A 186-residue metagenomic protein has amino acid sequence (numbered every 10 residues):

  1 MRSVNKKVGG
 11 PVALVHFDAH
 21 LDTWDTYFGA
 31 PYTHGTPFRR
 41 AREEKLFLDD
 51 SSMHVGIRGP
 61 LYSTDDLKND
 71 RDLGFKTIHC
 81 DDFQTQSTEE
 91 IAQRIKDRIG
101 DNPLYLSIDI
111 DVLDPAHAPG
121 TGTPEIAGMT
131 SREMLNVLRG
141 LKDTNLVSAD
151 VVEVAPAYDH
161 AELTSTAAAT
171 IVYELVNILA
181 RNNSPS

Functional and structural regions predicted by a protein language model:
M1-S51: Active-site histidine-anchored catalytic micro-motif
S3-P11, N69, K76-S186: Catalytic cores of soluble, metal-dependent hydrolases
H16-A19, H54-G59, H79-D81, E153: Short, structured patches in soluble enzyme cores that scaffold and shape functional sites
D22-W24, P60-Y62, P156-Y158: Active-site environment of divalent metal-dependent phosphoester hydrolases
H34, G56-Y62, Q84-S87, T130: A general structural motif
L48-D50, D72-F75: A short helix-to-beta-strand connector/capping loop
P60-R71: Short, glycine/polar-rich helix-capping loops at beta-to-alpha or helix-loop-helix junctions that flank or form
